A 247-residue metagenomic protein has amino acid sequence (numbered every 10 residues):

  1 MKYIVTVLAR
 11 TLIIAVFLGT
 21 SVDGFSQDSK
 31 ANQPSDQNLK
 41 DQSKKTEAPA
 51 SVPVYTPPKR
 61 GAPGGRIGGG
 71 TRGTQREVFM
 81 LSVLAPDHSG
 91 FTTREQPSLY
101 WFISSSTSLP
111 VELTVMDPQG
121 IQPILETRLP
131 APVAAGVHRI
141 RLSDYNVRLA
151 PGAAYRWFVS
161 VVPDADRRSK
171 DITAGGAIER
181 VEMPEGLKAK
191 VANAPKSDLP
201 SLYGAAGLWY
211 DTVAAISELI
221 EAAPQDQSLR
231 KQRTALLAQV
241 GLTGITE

Functional and structural regions predicted by a protein language model:
S21-V22: N-terminal signal peptide c-region/cleavage motif recognized by signal peptidases
F25-M80: N-proximal, low-complexity, solvent-exposed accessory regions that precede a main structured/catalytic
L39-K44, A48-G61, A85, S89 (+5 more regions): Extended, polar beta-sheet/loop recognition surfaces of beta-rich domains that mediate binding to diverse ligands
P86-S105: Contiguous beta-strand segments within globular domains
L99-W101, V137-A165, S169-I172, G176-A177: Extracytoplasmic/surface-exposed domains of secreted proteins that mediate cell-envelope carbohydrate/peptidoglycan
P123-A134: Solvent-exposed serine/threonine-rich low-complexity stretches and specific carbohydrate-binding patches
L219, P224, R230-E247: Preference for solvent-exposed, low-hydrophobicity sequence contexts
